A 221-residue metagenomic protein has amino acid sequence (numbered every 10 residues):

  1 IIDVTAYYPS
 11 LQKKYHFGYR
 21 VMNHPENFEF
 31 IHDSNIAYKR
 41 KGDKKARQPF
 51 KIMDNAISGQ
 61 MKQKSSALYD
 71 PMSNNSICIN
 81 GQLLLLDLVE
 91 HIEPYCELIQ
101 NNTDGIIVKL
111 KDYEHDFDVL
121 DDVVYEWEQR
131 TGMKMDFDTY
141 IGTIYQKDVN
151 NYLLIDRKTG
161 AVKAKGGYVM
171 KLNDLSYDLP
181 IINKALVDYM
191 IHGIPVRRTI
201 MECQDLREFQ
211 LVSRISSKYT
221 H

Functional and structural regions predicted by a protein language model:
I1-L88, E93-P94, L98-I99, K109: Helical catalytic core of nucleic-acid polymerases
Q12-H16, T103, V119-V123: Composition- and surface-driven signal marking solvent-exposed, interaction-prone regions in large proteins
E97-N102, F137: Short beta-strand
D104-V108: Short cationic amphipathic helices and targeting signals
K109-H221: C-terminal polymerase-core module
